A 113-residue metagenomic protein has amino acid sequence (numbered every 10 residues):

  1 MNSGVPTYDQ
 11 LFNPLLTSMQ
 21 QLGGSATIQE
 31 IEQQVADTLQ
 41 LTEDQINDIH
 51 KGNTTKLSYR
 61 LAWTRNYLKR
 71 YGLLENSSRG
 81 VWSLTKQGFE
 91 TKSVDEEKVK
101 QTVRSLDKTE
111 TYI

Functional and structural regions predicted by a protein language model:
N2-Q29: Positively charged, polyanion-binding regions of nucleic-acid-associated proteins
G4-T7, A36-A62: Short, positively charged loop/turn segments that connect secondary-structure elements
Q20-G24, D37-L41, S77-S78: Short helix-capping/hinge SLiMs at alpha-helix to coil transitions
R65-N66: Short, hydrophobic-biased segments on the C-terminal half of alpha helices that form "recognition helices"
K69-R79: A short, conserved structural fragment
G80-T85: Minor-groove-contacting beta-hairpin "wing" of winged helix-turn-helix DNA-binding domains
Q87-I113: Short, amphipathic alpha-helical interaction segments positioned at domain boundaries
